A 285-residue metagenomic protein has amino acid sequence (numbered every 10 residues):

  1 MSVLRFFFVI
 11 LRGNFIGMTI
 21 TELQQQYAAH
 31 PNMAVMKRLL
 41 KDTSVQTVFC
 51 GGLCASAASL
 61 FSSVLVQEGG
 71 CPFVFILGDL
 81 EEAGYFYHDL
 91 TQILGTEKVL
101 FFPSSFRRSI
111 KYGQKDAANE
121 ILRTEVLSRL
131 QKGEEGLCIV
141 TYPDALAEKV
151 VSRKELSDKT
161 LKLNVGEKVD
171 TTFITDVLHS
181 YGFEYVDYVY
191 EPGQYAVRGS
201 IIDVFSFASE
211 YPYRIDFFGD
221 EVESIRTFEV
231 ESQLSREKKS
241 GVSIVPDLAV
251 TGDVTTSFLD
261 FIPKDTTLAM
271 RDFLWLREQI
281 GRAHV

Functional and structural regions predicted by a protein language model:
F7-R282: ASCE RecA-like P-loop NTPase motor cores that couple ATP hydrolysis to mechanical translocation on nucleic acids
